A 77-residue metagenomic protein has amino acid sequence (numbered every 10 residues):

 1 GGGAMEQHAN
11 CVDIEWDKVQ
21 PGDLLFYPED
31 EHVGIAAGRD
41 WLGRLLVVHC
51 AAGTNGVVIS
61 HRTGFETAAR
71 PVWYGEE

Functional and structural regions predicted by a protein language model:
G1-R62: ...with weaker cross-activation on analogous glycine-rich loops/strands in unrelated enzymes
F65-E77: Low-complexity, Gly/Ser/Thr/Pro-rich intrinsically disordered linker/tail segments
